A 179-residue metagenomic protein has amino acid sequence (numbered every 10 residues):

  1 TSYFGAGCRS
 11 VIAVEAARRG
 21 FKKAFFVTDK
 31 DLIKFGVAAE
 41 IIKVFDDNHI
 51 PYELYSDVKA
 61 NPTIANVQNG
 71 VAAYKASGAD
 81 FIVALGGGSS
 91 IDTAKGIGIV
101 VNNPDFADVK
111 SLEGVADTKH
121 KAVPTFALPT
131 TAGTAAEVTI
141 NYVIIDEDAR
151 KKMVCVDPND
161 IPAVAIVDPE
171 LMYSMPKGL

Functional and structural regions predicted by a protein language model:
T1-Y55: An N-terminal, well-structured beta->alpha segment
Y3-F4, Y55-V58, C155, V167: Hydrophobic residues at beta-strand termini and immediately following loops that shape nucleotide-binding pockets
G7, V11, R19, G36 (+6 more regions): Conserved active-site and cofactor/substrate-binding residues in soluble primary-metabolism enzymes
S10, N103-L179: A glycine/threonine-rich phosphate-anchoring loop and its flanking beta-alpha core in nucleotide/phosphate-binding
F21-K23, A79, P162: Local beta-strand N-terminus motif with an aromatic residue
F25-F26, F81-V83, F126: Conserved beta-strand elements of the Class I
I33-D105: N-terminal small/polar loop signature for handling phosphorylated ligands or for N-terminal nucleophile
